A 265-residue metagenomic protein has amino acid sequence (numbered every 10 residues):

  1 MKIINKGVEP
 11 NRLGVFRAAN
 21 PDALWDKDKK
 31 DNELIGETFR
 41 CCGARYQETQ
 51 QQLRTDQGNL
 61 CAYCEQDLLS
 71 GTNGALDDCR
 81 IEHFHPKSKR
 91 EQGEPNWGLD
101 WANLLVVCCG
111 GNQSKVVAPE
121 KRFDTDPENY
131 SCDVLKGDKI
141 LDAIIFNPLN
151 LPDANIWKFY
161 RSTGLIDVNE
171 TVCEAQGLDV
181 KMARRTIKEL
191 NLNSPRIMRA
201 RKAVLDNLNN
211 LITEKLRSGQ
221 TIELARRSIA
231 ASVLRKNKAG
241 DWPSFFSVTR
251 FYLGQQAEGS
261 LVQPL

Functional and structural regions predicted by a protein language model:
K2: Active-site cores of enzymes that catalyze phosphoryl transfer or operate on phosphate-rich substrates
K6-Y63, R90-E91, P95-L99: Short, charged surface segments at domain edges that flank catalytic/cofactor-binding sites
T55-G58, D100-A102, L151-A154, Y160-R161: Short, well-ordered loop/turn elements at secondary-structure boundaries
A62-Y63, R80, V106-V107, I156-F159 (+1 more regions): A structural signal for short, well-ordered beta-strand segments and their strand-loop junctions that often border
Q66-Y130: Histidine-centered nuclease catalytic patch
K121-D179, R185-L190: Long, low-complexity, intrinsically disordered segments enriched in glycines and aromatic residues
D167-L265: C-terminal, charged low-complexity interaction regions
